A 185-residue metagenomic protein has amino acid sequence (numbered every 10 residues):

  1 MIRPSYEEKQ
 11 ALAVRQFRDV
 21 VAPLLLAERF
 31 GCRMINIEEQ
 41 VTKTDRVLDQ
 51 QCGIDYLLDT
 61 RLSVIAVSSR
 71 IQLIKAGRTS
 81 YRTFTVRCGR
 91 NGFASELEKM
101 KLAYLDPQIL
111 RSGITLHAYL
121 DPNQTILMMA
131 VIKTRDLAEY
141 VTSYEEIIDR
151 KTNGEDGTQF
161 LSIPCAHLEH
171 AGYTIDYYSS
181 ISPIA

Functional and structural regions predicted by a protein language model:
M1-Q50, D59: Acidic-basic catalytic patches of nuclease active cores, encompassing PD-(D/E)XK and other metal-cofactor nuclease
P4-E8, L12, R70-L127: Catalytic cores of nucleic-acid endonucleases
D45-V47, Y56, Y104-D106: Short, flexible, glycine/charge-rich loop motifs used to bind or transfer phosphoryl groups or to couple energy/partner
Q51-G53, L62-A66, I109-G113: Short connector loops at helix/strand junctions that flank enzyme active sites, especially segments positioning acidic
Y56-G77: Conserved catalytic cores of phosphodiester-cleaving nucleases, focusing on short active-site segments
L120-A185: Non-catalytic C-terminal interaction segments of nucleic acid-processing enzymes
